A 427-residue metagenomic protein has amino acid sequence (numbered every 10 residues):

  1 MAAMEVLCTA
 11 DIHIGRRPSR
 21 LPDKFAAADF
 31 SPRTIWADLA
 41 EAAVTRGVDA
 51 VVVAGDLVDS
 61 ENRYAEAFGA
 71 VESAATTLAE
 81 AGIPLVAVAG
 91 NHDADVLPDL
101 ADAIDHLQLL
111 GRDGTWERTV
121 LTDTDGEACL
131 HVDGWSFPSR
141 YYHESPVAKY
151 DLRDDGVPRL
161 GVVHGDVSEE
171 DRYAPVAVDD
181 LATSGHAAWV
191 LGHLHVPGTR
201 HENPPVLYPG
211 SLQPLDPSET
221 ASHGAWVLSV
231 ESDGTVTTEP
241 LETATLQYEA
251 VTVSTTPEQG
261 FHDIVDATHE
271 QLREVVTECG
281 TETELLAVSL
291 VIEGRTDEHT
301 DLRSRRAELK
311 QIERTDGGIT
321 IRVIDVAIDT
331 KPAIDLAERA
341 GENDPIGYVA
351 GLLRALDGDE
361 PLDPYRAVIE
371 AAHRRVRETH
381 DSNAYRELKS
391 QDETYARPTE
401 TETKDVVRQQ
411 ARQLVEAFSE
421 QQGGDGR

Functional and structural regions predicted by a protein language model:
M1-F68: N-terminal active-site segment of His-dependent metallophosphoesterases
M1-K24, H223, S229-P257: Domain-start "cap" segments at the beginnings of catalytic or binding domains
E5, S19-D23, A50, E61-T237: His/Asp/Glu-rich metal-coordinating catalytic cores of metallo-dependent phosphodiesterases/hydrolases acting on
T34, V176, T220-H223, Q259 (+1 more regions): Conserved active-site and cofactor/substrate-binding residues in soluble primary-metabolism enzymes
D38-R46, A74-T77, K149, Q271-E278: A generic secondary-structure signal
T45, T183, A188, E282-E284: Alpha-helix termination/capping residues and helix-transition junctions
A54, G90, V291-R295: Short loop/turn motifs enriched for small/polar and acidic residues
T243-R427: Accessory, non-catalytic peripheral segments of nucleic-acid enzymes
